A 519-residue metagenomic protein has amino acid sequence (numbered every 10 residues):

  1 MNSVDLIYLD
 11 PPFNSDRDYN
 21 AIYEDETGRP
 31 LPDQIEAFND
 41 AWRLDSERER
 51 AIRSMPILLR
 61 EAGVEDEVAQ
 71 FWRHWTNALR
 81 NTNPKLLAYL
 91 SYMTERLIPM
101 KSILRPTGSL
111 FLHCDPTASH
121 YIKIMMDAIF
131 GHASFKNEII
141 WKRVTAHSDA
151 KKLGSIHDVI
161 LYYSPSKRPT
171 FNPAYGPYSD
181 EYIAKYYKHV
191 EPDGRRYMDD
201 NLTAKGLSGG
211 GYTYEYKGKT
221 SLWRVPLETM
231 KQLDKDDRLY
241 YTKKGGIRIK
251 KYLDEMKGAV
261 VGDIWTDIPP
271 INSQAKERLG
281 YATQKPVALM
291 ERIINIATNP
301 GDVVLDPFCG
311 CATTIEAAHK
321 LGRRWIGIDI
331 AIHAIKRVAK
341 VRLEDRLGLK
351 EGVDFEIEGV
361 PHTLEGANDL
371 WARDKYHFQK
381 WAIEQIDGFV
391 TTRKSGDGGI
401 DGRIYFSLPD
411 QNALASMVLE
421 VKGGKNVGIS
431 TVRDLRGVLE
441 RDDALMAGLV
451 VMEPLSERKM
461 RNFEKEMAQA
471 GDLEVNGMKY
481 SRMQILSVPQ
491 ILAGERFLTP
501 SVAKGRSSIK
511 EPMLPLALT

Functional and structural regions predicted by a protein language model:
M1-I328, H333: Core catalytic lobe of class I
I326-T519: Mixed-charge (Asp/Glu-Lys/Arg
